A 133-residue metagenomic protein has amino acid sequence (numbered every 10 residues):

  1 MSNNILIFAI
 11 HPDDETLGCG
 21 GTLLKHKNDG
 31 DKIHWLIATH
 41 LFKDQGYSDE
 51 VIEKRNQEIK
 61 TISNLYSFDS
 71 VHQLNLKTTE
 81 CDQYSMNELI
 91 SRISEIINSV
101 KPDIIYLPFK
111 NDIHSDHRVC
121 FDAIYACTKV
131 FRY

Functional and structural regions predicted by a protein language model:
M1-Y133: Active-site beta-strand->loop->alpha-helix modules in alpha/beta enzyme cores, enriched in Gly/His/Asp(Glu)
